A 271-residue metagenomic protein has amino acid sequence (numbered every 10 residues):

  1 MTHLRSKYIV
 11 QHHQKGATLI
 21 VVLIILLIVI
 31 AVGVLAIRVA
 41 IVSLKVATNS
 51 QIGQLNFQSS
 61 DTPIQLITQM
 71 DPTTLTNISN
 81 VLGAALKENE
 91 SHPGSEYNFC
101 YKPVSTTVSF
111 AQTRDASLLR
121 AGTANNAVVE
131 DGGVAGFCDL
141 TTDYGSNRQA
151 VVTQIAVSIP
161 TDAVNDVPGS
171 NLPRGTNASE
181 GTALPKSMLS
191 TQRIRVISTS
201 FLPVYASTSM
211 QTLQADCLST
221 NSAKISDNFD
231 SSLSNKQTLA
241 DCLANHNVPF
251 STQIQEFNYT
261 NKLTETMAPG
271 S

Functional and structural regions predicted by a protein language model:
T2-S6, S91-R120: Contiguous N-terminal and early-domain "leader" segments and peripheral loops that mark the onset or edge of a domain
H3-L4, Y8-V10, V21-S59: Aliphatic-rich helix starts adjacent to a transmembrane/signal segment
H13: Short, acidic, Ser/Thr-enriched surface-loop or helix-capping motifs
I30, A36, L66-I67, T74 (+1 more regions): Generic hydrophobic alpha-helical segments
N56-L75: N-terminal alpha-helical signal peptides/signal-anchor transmembrane segments
M70-V104: Short, glycine/small-hydrophobic-rich surface segments
T107-S271: Intrinsically disordered, low-complexity regions enriched in Pro/Ser/Thr/Gly and acidic residues
